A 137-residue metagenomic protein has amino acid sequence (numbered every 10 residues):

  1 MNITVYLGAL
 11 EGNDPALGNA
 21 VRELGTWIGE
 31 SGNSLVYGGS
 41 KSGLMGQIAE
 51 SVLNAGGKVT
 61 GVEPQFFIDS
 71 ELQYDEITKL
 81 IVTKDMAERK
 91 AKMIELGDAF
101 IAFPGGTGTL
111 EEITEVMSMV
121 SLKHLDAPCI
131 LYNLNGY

Functional and structural regions predicted by a protein language model:
M1-L96, N135-Y137: A cross-family phosphate/adenosyl-ligand binding-site feature
S34, F100, I130: Short aromatic/hydrophobic contact patches that present stacked aromatics for nucleic-acid/ligand binding
G43-E50, L80, F100-T107, L122-L125: Noncatalytic linker/hinge segments flanking ATPase motor cores
E63, F103, L110, M117-Y137: Short, acidic/small-residue loops that bind anionic groups at enzyme active sites
T83-V120: Internal catalytic-core helix/loop-beta-alpha segment that presents or stabilizes conserved functional determinants
